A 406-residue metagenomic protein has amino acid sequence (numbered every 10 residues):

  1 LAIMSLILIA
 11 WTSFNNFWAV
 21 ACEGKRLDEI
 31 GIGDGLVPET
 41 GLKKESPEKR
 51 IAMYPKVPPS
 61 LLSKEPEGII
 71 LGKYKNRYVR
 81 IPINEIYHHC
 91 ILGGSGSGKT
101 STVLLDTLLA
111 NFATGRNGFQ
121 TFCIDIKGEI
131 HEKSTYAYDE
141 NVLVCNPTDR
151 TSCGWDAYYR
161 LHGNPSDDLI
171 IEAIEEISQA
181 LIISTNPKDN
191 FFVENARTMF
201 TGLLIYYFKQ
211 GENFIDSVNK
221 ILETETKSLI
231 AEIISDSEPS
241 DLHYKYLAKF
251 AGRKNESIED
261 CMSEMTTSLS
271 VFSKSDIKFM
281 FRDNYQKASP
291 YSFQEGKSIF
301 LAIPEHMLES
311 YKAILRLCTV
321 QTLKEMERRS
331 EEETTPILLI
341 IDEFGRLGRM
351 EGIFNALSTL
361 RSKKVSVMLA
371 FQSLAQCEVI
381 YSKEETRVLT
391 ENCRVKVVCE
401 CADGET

Functional and structural regions predicted by a protein language model:
L1, T100, E175, G404-T406: Short, intrinsically disordered, charge-balanced linker/junction segments flanking boundaries in proteins
L1-S97, S101-L109, T114-R116: Basic- and hydrophobic-enriched, low-structure N-terminal and domain-boundary segments that flank ATP-binding catalytic
I70-K75, R80-V365, A375, K383 (+1 more regions): P-loop NTPase motor domains
D125-K127, A370-L374, C401-D403: A short beta-strand-to-loop transition that corresponds to the Sensor-1 phosphate-sensing loop of AAA+ P-loop ATPases
D276-K278, M368-A370, V398, E405-T406: Acidic/polar loop patches that form or flank catalytic/metal-binding clefts of enzymes that bind anionic ligands
E384-T406: Conserved P-loop NTPase catalytic core
